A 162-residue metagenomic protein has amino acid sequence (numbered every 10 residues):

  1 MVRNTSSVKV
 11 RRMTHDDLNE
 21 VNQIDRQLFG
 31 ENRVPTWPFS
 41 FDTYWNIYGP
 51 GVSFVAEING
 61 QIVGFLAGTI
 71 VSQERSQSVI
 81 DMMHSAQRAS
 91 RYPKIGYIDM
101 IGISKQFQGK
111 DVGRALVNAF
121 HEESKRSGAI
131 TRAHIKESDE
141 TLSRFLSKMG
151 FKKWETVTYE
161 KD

Functional and structural regions predicted by a protein language model:
S6-Q23, V34: A short beta-loop-alpha structural element at the N-terminal edge of CoA-dependent acyl/N-acetyltransferase catalytic
V8, G60-F65, G96: Glycine-rich phosphate/pyrophosphate-binding loop shared by adenosine-nucleotide-utilizing enzymes
N32-N59, A67-Q73, Q87: Active-site rim helix/loop that mediates acceptor-substrate recognition in acyltransferases
A67-M100: Conserved acyl-donor/pantetheine-binding loop and adjacent beta-alpha core of acyl/acetyltransferases and related
I95-G96, S124-E137: Conserved GNAT acetyl-CoA-binding A-motif
I103, G109-E122: Conserved acetyl-CoA-binding loop-helix of GNAT-fold acetyltransferases
K105-Q108, R132-S143, E160: Conserved beta-strand-loop-alpha-helix junction that forms the acyl-donor binding cleft
R114, R126, E137-E155: Conserved active-site alpha-helix within GNAT-family acetyltransferase domains
